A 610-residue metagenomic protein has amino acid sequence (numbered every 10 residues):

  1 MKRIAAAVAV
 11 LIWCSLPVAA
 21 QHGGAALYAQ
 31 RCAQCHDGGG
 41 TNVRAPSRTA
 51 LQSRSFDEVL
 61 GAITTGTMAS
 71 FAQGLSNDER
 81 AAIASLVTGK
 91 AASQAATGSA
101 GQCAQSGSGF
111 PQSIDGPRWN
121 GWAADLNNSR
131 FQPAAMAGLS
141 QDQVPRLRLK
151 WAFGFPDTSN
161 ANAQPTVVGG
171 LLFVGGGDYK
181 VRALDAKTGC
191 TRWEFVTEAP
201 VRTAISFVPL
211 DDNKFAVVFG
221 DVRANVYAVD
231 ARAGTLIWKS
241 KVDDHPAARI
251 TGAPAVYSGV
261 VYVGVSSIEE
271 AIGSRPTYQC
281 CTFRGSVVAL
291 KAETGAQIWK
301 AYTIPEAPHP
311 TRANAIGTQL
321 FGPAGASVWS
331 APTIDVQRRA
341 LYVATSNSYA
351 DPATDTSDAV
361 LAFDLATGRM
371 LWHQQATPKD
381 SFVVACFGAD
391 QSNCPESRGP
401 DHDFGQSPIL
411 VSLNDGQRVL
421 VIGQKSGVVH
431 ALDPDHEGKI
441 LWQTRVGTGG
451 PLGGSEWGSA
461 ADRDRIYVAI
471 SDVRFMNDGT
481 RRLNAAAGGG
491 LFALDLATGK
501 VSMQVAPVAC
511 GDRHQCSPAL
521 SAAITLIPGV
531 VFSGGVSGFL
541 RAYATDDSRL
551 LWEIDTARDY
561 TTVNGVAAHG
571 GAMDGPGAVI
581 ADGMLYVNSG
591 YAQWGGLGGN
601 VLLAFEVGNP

Functional and structural regions predicted by a protein language model:
W13-L27, S99, A104-S108: Electrostatic cytochrome c docking/interface patches
H22-A29, A33-F71: Gly/Gly-Pro-rich "capping" loops immediately C-terminal to redox-active cysteine motifs in periplasmic/lumenal
F71-G98: C-terminal capping alpha-helices of c-type cytochrome domains
G101-L149, T303-P308: Blade/loop signatures of beta-propeller domains
G116-A123, T158-K180, A199-V226, R249-Q279 (+8 more regions): Repeat-blade elements of multi-bladed beta-propeller folds
A152-F155, K241-D244, I298-G322, M370-G399 (+3 more regions): Surface-exposed loop and turn segments in beta-propeller and other repeat-based domains that flank or scaffold
V229-D230, T282-A296, T356-R369, N484-T498 (+2 more regions): Beta-propeller blade signature
A487-F539, D547-A567: Generic long, charged, amphipathic alpha-helical segments
